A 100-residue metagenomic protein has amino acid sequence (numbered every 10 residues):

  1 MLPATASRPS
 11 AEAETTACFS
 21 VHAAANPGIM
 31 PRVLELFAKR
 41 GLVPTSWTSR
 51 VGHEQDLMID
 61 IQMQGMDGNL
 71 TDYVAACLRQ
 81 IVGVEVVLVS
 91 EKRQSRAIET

Functional and structural regions predicted by a protein language model:
M1-T100: A conserved regulatory-domain signal marking ACT and ACT-like small-molecule sensing domains and adjacent regulatory
